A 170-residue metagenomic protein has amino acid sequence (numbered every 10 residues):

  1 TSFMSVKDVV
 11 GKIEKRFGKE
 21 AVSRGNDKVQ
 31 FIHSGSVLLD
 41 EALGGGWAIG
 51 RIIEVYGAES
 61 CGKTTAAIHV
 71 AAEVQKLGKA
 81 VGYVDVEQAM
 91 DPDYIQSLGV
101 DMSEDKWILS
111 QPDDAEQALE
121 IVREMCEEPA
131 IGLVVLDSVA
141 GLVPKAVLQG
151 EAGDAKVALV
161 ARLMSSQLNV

Functional and structural regions predicted by a protein language model:
S2-K106, S110, L119-E127: The Walker A/P-loop phosphate-binding site
V86-Q88, P112-D114, S138-G141: Short, ordered loop/turn segments at secondary-structure junctions
Q111-Q117, A161-L163: Active-site glycine- and acidic-residue-rich loops that bind and position anionic ligands or nucleotide-like cofactors
A130: N-terminal glycine-rich FAD/FM-binding segment characteristic of electron-transfer flavoproteins
L133-V170: Conserved P-loop NTPase nucleotide-binding/switch module
